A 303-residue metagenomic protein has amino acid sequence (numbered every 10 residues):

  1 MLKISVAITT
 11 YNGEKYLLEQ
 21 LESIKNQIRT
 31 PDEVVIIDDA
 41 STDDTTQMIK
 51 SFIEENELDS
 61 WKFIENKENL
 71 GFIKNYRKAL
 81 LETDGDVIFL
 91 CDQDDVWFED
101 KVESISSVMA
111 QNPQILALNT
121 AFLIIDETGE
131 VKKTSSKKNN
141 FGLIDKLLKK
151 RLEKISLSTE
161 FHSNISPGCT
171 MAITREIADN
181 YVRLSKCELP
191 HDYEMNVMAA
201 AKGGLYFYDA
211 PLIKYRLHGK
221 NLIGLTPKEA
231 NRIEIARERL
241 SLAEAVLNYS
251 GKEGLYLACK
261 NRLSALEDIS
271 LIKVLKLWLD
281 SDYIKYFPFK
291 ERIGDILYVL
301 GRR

Functional and structural regions predicted by a protein language model:
L2-I4, K25-I36, D44, D59-K62: Short loop->beta transition adjacent to catalytic acidic/histidine clusters or analogous donor-positioning motifs
V6, D145-T226: Conserved nucleotide-sugar donor-binding catalytic segment
G13-N26: Short, well-formed alpha-helical segments that are part of the catalytic scaffolds of diverse glycosyltransferases
D38-M48, E68: A conserved acidic beta->alpha catalytic loop
N66-T83: Glycine-rich, basic loop-to-helix element that forms the pyrophosphate-binding segment of sugar-nucleotide handling
I88: Short aromatic/hydrophobic "clamp" motif used to bind/position activated sugar donors
S104-V108, N112-I177: Flexible acidic/His/Gly-enriched loops in nucleotide-sugar-dependent glycosyltransferase catalytic domains
E160-F161, E188-P190, A201, L205 (+1 more regions): C-terminal subregions of glycosyltransferases and related glycan-biosynthesis enzymes
